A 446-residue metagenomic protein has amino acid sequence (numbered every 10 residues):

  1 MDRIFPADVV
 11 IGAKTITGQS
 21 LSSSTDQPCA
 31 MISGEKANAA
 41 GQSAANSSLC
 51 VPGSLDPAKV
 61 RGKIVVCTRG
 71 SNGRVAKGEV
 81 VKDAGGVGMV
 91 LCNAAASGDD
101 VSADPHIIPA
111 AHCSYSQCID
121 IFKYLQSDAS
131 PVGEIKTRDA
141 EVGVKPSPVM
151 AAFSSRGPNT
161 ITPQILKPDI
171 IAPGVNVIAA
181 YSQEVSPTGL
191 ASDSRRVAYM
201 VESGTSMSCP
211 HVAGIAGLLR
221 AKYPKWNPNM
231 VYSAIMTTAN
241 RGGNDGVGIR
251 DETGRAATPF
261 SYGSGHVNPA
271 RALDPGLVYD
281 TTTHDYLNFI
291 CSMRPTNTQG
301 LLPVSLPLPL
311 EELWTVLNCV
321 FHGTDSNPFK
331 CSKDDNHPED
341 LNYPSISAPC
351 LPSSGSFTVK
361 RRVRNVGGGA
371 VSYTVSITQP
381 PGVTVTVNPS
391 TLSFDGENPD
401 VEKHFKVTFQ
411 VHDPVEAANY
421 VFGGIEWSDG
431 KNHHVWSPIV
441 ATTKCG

Functional and structural regions predicted by a protein language model:
M1-G446: Loop-rich non-cytosolic ectodomains and luminal regions
